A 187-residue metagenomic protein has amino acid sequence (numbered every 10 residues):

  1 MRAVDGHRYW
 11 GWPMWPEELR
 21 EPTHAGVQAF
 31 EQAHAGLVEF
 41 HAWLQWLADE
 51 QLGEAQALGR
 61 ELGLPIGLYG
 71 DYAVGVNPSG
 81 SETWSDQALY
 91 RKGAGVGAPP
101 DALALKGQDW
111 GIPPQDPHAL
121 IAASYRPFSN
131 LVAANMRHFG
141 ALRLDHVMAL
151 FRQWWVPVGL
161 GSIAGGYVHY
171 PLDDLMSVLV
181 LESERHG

Functional and structural regions predicted by a protein language model:
M1-D49, G75-G187: Alpha-amylase-like alpha-glycosidases and glucanotransferases acting on alpha-linked glucans and related
H41-A73: Conserved, well-ordered alpha-helix/loop/beta-strand core segments that scaffold catalytic motifs
